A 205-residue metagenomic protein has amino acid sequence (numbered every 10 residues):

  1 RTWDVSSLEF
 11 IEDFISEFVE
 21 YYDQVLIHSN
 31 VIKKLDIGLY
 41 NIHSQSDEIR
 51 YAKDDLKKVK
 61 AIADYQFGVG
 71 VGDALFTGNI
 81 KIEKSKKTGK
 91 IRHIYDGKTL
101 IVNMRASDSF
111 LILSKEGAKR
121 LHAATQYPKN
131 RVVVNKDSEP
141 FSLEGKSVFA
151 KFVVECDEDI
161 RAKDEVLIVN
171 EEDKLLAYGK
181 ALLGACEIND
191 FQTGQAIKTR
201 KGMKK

Functional and structural regions predicted by a protein language model:
R1-F18: Long, charge-dense
D4, I27-V31: Structural motif
S16-D23, I160: Flexible, charged surface loops at secondary-structure boundaries
Y22, H28-S29, L56: Charge-rich alpha-helical segments
L35-K205: Accessory RNA 3′-end/elbow-binding domains used by RNA modification enzymes
